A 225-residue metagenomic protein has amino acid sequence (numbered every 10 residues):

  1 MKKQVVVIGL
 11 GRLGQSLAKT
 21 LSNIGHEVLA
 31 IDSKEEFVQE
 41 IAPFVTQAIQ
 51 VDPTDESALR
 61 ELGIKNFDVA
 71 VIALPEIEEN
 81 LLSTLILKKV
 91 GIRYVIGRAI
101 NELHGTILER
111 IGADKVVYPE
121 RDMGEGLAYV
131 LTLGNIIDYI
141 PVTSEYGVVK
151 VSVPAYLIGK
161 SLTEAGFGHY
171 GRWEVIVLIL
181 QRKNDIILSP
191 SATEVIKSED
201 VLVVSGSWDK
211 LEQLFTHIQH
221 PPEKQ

Functional and structural regions predicted by a protein language model:
V5-V7, I72: Hydrophobic Val/Ile/Leu positions in short beta-strands of Rossmann-like dinucleotide-binding domains
I8, I31, G159-Q225: Cytosolic Rossmann-like ligand/nucleotide-binding regulatory domains
G11, K34, N101, W208: Residues in the short beta-alpha loop(s) of Rossmann-like NAD(P)-binding domains
G14-Q15: N-terminal Rossmann-fold NAD(P) dinucleotide-binding loop
L21: Aromatic pocket-lining residues of Rossmann-like dinucleotide-binding sites
E27-L29, V95: Short beta-strand element of Class I
Q39-L133, S152, K210: Phosphate-bearing ligand-interacting subdomains that bind or position ATP/ADP/UDP/GDP/NAD(P) or nucleotide-linked
N135-G168: Extended boundary segments
